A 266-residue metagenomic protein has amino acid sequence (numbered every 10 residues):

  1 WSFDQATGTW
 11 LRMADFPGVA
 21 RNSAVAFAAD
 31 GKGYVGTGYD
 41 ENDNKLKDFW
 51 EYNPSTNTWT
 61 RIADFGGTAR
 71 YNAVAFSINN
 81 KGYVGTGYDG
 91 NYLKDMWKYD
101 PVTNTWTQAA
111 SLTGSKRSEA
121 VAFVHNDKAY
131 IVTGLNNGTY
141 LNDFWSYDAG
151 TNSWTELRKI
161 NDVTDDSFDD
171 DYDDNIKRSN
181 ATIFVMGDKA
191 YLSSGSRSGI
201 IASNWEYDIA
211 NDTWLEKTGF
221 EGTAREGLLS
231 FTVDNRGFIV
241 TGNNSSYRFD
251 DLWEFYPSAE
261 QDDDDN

Functional and structural regions predicted by a protein language model:
W1-N266: Kelch-like beta-propeller repeat domains
